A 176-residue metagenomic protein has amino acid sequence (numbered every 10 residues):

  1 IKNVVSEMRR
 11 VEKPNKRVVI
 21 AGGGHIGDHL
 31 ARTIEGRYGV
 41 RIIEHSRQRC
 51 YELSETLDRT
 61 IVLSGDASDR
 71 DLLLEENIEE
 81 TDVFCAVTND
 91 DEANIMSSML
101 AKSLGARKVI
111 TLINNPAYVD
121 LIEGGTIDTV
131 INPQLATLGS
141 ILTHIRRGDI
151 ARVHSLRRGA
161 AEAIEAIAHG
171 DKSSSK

Functional and structural regions predicted by a protein language model:
I1-K176: Cytosolic regulatory regions of ion transport systems
